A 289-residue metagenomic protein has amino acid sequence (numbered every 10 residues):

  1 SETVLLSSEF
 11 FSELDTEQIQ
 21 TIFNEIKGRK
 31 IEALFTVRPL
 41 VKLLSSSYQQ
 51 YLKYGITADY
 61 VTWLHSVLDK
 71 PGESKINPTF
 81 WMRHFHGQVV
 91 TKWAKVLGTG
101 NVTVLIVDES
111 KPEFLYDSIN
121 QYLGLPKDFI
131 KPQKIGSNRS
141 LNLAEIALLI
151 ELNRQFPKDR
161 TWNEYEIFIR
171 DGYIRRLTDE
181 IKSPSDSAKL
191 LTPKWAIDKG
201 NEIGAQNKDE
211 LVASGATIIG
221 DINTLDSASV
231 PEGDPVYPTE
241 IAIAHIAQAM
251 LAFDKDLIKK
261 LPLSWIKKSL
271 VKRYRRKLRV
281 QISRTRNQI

Functional and structural regions predicted by a protein language model:
S1-I289: Anion-recognition interface
